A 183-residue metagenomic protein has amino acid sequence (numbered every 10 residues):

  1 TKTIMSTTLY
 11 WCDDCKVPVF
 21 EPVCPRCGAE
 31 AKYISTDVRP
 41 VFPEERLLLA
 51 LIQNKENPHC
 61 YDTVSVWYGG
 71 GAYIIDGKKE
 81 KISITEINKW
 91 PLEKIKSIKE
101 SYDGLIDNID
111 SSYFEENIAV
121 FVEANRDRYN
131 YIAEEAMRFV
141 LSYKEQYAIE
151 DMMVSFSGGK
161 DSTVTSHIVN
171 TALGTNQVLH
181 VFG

Functional and structural regions predicted by a protein language model:
T1-Y33, D37-R39, P43-G183: ATP-dependent adenylation/nucleotidyltransferase module used to activate substrates
